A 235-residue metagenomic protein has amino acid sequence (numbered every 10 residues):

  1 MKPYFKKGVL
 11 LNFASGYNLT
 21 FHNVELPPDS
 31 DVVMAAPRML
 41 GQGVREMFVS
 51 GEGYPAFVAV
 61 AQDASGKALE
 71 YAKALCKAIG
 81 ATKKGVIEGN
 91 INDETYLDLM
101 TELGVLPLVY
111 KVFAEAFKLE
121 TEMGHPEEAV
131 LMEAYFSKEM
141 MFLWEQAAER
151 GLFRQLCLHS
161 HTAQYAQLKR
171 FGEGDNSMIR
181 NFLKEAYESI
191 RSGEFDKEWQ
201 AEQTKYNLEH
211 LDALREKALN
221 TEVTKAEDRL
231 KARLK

Functional and structural regions predicted by a protein language model:
M1-K7, E25-D29: Short, conserved loop/helix-junction motifs that constitute active-site signature segments in enzyme catalytic cores
P3, A114, K118, N181-E188: A broad, structural surface signal
P3, L19, G89, E94-D98 (+3 more regions): Flexible, active-site-adjacent loop/turn segments at secondary-structure boundaries
N12-M100: Rossmann-fold dinucleotide-binding core
E52, G66-G80, K84-G124, E128-A148: Active-site-proximal catalytic alpha-helix in oxidoreductases
D63, P107, N176-S177: Residue-level marker of alpha-helix boundaries and capping positions
H125-K235: NAD(P)-dependent Rossmann-like dehydrogenase/reductase catalytic/cofactor-binding core
